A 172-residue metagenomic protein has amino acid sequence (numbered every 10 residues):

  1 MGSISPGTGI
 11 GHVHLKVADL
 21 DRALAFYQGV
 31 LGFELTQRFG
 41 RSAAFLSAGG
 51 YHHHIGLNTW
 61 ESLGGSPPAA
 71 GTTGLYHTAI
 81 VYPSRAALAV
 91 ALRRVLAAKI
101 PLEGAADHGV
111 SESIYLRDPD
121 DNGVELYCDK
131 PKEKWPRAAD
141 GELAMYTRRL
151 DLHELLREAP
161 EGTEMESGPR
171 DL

Functional and structural regions predicted by a protein language model:
M1-G2, L63-P68: Short beta-strand/turn micro-motifs at beta-sheet edges
M1-I4, L92-L172: Vicinal oxygen chelate
S5, L15-E61: Core segments of cupin and vicinal oxygen chelate
G9, G32, G74, P101-L102: Short loop/turn motifs at secondary-structure junctions
G9-A18, S66-R94, E112-R117, N122: Vicinal oxygen chelate
A25, G29, A89-R93, A97: Replace "anionic and nucleotidyl ligands
S47, N58, A79, R117 (+1 more regions): Residues in well-ordered beta-strands of folded domains
